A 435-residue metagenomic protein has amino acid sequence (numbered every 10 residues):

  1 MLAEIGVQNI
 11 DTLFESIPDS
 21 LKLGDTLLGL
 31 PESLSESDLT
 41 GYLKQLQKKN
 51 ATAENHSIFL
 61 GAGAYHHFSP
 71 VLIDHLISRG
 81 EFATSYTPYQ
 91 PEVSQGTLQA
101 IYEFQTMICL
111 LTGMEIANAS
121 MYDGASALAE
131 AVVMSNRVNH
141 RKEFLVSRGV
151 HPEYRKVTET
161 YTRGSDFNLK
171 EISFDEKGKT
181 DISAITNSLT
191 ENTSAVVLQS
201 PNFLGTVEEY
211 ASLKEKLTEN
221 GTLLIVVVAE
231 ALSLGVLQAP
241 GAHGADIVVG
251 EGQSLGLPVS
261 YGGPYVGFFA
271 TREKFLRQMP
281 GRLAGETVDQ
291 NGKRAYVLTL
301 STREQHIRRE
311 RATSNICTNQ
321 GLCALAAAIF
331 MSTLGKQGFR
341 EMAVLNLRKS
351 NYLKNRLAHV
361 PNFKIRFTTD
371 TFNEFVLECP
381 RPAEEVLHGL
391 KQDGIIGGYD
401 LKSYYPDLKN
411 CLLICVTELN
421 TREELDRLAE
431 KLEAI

Functional and structural regions predicted by a protein language model:
M1-L21, D25-T26: Compact, charge-rich alpha-helical regulatory domains located at protein termini
D19-E103: N-terminal entrance/gating region of PLP-dependent enzymes' catalytic architecture
I58-G61, L110, I116-M121, V146-S147 (+7 more regions): General beta-strand structural signal in soluble alpha/beta enzymes
R79-P91, C109-M114, N139-H140, T162-K170 (+4 more regions): Gly-rich Lys/Arg/Thr-decorated short loops/hinges at beta-loop-alpha junctions or inter-strand turns that position
Y89-V93, T97, C109-A129: Short loop-beta-helix segment that forms the pyridoxal 5′-phosphate
S126-K293, N362, L377, E384-L390 (+2 more regions): Conserved PLP-enzyme active-site core in the AAT-like
L255-P361, I365-T368: Active-site C-terminal subdomain of aminotransferase-like
Q337-L428: Conserved C-terminal alpha-helix-loop-beta "cap" of PLP-dependent enzymes that closes/shapes the active-site mouth
